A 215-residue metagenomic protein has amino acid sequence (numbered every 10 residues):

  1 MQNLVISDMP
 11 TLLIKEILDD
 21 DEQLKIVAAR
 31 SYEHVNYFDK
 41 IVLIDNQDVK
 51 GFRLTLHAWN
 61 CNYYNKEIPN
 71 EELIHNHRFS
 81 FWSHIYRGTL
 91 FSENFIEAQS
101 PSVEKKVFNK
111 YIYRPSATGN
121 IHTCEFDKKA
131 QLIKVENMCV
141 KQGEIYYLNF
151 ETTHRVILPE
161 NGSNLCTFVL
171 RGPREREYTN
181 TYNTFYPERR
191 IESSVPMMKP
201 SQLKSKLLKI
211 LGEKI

Functional and structural regions predicted by a protein language model:
M1-A58: A short, N-terminal "cap"/entry segment at the start of jelly-roll beta-barrel domains of the cupin/DSBH fold
V27-R30, I68-H75, V135, R155-I157: Catalytic micro-motifs at enzyme active sites that drive phosphoryl/nucleotidyl and oxygen chemistry
L56-N76, E93-N94, A98-Q99, F150: Conserved short histidine dyad/triad with adjacent acidic residue
H77-S92, I96, L170: Short, conserved beta-strand element in jelly-roll/cupin
S92-E93, H154-E160: Short beta-strand His + acidic residue motifs that chelate non-heme Fe in jelly-roll/DSBH and cupin folds
I96-F150: Short acidic-glycine-tyrosine-enriched beta hairpin
G162-Y178: A short hydrophobic beta-strand segment most commonly corresponding to one strand of the jelly-roll/cupin
R176-I215: Long, compositionally biased interface segments
